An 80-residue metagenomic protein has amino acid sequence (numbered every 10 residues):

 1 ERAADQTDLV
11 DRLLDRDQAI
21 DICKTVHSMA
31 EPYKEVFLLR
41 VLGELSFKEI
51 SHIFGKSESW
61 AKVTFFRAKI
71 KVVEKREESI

Functional and structural regions predicted by a protein language model:
E1-D15, A19, S46: Internal acidic/polar
D11, K24-H27, K34-E35, K48 (+1 more regions): Pre-signature/interface helix of ABC/ABC-like ATPase nucleotide-binding domains
D15, G43, F65: Short, conserved glycine- and acidic-residue-centered signature motifs in active-site or ligand-binding loops
R16, C23, K62: Conserved catalytic core of two-component sensor histidine kinases
D21-A30, K75: Short amphipathic alpha-helical boundary/capping segments
E31, V41: Short, conserved catalytic or interaction motifs in soluble domains
Y33, K48, H52-S79: DNA-recognition helix of helix-turn-helix
V36-R40: A short pre-motif secondary-structure segment
